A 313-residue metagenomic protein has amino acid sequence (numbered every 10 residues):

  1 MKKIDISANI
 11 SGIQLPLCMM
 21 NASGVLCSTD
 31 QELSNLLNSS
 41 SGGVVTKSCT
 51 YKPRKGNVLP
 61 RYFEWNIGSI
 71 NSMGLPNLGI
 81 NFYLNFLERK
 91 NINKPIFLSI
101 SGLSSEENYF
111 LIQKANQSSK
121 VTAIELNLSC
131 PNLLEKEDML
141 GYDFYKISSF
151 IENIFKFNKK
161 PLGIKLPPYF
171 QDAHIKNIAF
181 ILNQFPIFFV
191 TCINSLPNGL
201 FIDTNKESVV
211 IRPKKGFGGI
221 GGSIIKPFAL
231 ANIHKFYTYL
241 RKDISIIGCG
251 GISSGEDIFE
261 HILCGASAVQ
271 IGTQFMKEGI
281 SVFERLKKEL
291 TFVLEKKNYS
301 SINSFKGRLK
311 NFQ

Functional and structural regions predicted by a protein language model:
M1-F97, S101-L103, L286: N-terminal capping/small domains of soluble enzymes
M1-K2, S223-I244, S253-Q313: Alpha/beta catalytic cores of nucleotide-metabolism and tRNA/nucleoside-modifying enzymes
Q14-M20, I92-L98, F157-P167, T238-C249: Short beta-strand/loop segments at the ligand-binding rim of alpha/beta enzyme cores
S23-S28, S99-L111, G163-N183, F189: Active-site glycine- and acidic-residue-rich loops that bind and position anionic ligands or nucleotide-like cofactors
Q31-L36, N108-S118, F170-Q184, F236-K242 (+1 more regions): Catalytic cores of alpha/beta
T46-Y51, I124-C130, F189-G199, G251-I252 (+1 more regions): Glycine-rich phosphate-binding active-site loops on the catalytic face of alpha/beta enzymes
R54-I67, L200-G218, I262, Q274-Y299: C-terminal helical cap(s) of enzyme catalytic domains, especially alpha/beta-barrels
S69, N132-Y142, N183-K242: Glycine/Thr-rich beta-alpha phosphate-binding loop at enzyme active sites
